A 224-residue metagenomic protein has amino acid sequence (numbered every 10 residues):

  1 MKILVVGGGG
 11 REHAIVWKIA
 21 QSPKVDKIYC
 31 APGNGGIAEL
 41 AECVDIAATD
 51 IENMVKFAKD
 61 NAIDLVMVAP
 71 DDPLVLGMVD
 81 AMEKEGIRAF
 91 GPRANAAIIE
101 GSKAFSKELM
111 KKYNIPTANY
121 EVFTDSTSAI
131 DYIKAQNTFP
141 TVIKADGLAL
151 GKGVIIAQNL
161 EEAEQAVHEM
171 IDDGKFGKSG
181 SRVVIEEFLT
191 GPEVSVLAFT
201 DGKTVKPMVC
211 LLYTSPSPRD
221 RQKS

Functional and structural regions predicted by a protein language model:
M1-A94: ATP-binding N-terminal substructure of ATP-dependent carboxylate-amine bond-forming enzymes
V5, C30-A31, M67-V68, A89-P92 (+5 more regions): General beta-strand structural signal in soluble alpha/beta enzymes
V66, Y213-D220: Conserved small/polar residues in nucleotide/adenosyl-binding loops
P92-G153: A conserved helix-loop-beta module that forms one wall/lid of the active-site cleft in ATP-utilizing catalytic domains
P116-N119, T138-I143, A157-S195: Conserved ATP-binding module of the ATP-grasp superfamily
F123, V154-N159, F199-D201: Short beta-strand-to-turn element immediately C-terminal to the catalytic PLP-Schiff-base lysine in fold type I
